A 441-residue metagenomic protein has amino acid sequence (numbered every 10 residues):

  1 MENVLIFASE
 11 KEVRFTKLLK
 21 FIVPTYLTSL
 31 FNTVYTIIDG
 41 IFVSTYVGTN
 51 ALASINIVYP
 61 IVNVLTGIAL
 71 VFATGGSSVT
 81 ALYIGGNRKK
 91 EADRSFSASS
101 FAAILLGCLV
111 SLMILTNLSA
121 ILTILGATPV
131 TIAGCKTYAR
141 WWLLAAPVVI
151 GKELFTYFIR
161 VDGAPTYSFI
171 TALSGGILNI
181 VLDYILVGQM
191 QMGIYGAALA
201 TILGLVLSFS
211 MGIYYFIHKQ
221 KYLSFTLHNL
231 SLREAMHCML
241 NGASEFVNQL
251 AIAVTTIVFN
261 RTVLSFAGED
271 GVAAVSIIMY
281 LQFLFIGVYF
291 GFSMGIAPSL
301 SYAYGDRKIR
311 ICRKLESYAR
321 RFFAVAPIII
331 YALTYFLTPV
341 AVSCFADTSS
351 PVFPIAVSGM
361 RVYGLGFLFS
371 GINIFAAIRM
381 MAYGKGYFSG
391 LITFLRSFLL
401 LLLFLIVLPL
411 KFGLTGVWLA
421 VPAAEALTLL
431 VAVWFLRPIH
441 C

Functional and structural regions predicted by a protein language model:
M1-I22, T80-P147, Q189-A243, L300-G366 (+1 more regions): Short alpha-helical transmembrane segments in multi-pass integral membrane proteins
E10-V47, P60-G75, V79, Y83 (+5 more regions): N-terminal transmembrane alpha-helices
K20-D39, W141, G175, G204-S208 (+3 more regions): Transmembrane helical elements of multi-pass membrane transporters/channels
T25, S29, I41, S78 (+15 more regions): Transmembrane alpha-helix boundary and packing residues in multipass membrane permease domains and related
V34-A53, L122-P129, I185-M192, A253-L284 (+3 more regions): Helix-terminus/linker motif at the lipid-water interface of multi-pass membrane proteins
L52-L112, V149-S168, A274-A332, F336-T338 (+1 more regions): Small-residue-rich hydrophobic transmembrane alpha-helices
V64-G67, N179-D183, S208-I213, F283-G287 (+3 more regions): Hydrophobic transmembrane alpha-helices of multi-pass small-molecule transporters
A73, W142-R160, S168-G176, A197-S210 (+4 more regions): Short runs within selected transmembrane alpha-helices of multi-pass transporters and secretion channels
